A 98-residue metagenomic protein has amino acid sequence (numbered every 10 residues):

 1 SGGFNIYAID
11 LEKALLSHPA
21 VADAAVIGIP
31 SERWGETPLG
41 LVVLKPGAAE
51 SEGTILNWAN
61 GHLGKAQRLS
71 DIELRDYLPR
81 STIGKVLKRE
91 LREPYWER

Functional and structural regions predicted by a protein language model:
S1-Q67, D76-Y77, G84-V86, E90-W96: AMP-binding/adenylate-forming catalytic core of the ANL superfamily
